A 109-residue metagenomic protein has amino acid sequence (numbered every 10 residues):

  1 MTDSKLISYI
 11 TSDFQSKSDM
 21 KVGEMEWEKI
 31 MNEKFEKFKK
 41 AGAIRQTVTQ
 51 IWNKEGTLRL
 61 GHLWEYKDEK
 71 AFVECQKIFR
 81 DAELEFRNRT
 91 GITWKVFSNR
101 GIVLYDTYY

Functional and structural regions predicted by a protein language model:
M1-D3, K39-G61, L84-Y109: Glycine-rich beta-strand-turn "strand-cap" elements at beta-sheet edges
T2, S8, M20-K21: Long, low-complexity, intrinsically disordered polar/charged segments
K5-F14, T47-R80: Short, well-ordered beta-strand segments in beta-rich or mixed alpha/beta enzyme and ligand-binding folds
Q15-K29, W64, V73, T107: Charged, low-complexity, helix/coiled-coil-prone segments
S18-Q46, D81-F86: Short amphipathic alpha-helical segments
M31, A43, Y66, C75-R80 (+1 more regions): Extended interaction regions within the primary functional domain
